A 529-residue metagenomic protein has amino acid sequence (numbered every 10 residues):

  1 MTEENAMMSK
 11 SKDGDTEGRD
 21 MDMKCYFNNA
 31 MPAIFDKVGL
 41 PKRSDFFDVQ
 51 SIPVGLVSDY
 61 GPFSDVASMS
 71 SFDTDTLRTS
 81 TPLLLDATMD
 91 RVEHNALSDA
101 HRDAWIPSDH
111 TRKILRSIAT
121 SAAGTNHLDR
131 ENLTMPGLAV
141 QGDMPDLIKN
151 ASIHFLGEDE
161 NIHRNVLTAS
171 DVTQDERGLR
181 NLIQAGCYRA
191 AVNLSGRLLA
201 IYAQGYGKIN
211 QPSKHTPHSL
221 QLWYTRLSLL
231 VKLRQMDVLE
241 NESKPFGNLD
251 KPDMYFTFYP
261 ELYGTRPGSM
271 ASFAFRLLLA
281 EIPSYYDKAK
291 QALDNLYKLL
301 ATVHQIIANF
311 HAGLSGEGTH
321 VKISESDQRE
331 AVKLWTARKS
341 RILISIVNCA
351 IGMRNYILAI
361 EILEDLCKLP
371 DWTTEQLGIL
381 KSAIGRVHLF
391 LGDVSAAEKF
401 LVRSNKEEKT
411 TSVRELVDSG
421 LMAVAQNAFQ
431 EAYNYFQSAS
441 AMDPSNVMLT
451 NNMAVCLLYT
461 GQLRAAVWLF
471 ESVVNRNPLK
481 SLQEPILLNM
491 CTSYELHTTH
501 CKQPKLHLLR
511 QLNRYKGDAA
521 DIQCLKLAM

Functional and structural regions predicted by a protein language model:
M1-D171, A191: Intrinsically disordered, low-complexity acidic/proline-rich regions of large eukaryotic scaffold proteins
N161-T168, L198-A203, P212, F246-K251 (+7 more regions): Solenoid-like repeat scaffolds
S170, R177-N181, T225-L227, K232 (+8 more regions): "A position-specific structural signal for the A-helix of alpha-solenoid helical repeats
Q204-H215, D253-S269, V303-T336, C367-E375: Flexible helix-coil transition and linker loops at the boundaries of alpha-helical arrays
L401-M529: Structured C-terminal portions of repeat-based eukaryotic scaffold domains
